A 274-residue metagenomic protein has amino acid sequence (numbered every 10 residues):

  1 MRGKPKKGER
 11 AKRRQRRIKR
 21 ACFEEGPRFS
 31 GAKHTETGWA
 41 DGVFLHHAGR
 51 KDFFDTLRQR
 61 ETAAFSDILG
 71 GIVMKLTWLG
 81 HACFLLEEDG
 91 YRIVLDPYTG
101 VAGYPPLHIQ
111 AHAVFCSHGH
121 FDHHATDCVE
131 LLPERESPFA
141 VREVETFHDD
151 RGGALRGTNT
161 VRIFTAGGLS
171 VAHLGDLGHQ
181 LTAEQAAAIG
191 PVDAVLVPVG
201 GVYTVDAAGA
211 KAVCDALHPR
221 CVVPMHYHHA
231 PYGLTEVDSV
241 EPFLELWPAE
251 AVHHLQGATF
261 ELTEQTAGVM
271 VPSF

Functional and structural regions predicted by a protein language model:
R2-I18: Short Lys/Arg-rich cationic patches that frequently serve as NLS/NoLS or arginine-rich RNA/DNA-binding motifs
T35, G42-V43, H47-A48, D55-T56: Short hydrophobic alpha-helical segments enriched in small aliphatic residues
F53-V73: Short, Lys/Arg-enriched N-terminal segments with co-localized hydrophobic residues within the first ~10-30 amino acids
V73-A113, H120-D122, E130-A194, V202-A208 (+1 more regions): Core dinuclear metal-dependent hydrolase active-site scaffold
T77, L155-R156, L217, C221-F274: Binuclear metal-ion centers of metallo-dependent hydrolases, dominated by the metallo-beta-lactamase
A111, A194, A210-Y227: Proline-aspartate-enriched helix->loop->beta-strand connector
H118, V199, M225-H229: Short secondary-structure boundary segments
